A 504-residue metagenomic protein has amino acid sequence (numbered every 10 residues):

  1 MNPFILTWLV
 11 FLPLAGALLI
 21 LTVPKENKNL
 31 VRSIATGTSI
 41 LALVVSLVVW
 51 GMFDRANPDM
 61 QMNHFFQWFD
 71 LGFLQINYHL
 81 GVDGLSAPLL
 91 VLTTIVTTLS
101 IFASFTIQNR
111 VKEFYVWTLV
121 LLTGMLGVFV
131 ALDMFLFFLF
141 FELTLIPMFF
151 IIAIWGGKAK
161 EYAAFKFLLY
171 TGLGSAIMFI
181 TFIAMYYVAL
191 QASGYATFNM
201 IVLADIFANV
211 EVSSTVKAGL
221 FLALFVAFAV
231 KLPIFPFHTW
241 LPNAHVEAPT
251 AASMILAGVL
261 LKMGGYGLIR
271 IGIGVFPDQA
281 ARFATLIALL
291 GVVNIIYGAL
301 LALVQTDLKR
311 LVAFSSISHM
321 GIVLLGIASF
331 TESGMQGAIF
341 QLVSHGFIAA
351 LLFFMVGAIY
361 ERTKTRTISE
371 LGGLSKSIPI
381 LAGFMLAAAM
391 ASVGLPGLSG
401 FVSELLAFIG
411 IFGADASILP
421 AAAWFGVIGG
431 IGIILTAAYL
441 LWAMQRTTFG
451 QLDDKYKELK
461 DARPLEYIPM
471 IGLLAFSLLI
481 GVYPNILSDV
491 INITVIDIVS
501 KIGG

Functional and structural regions predicted by a protein language model:
M1-I5, L19-V116, A196-T197, I201-D205 (+1 more regions): Transmembrane helix-loop-helix hairpins at membrane boundaries of multipass inner-membrane proteins
N2-L12, V82-T93, M134-P147, K217-F228 (+2 more regions): Structural signature of hydrophobic alpha-helical transmembrane segments
T7-T22, T36-V49, L90-S104, L121-L122 (+6 more regions): Central hydrophobic cores of alpha-helical transmembrane segments in multi-pass inner-membrane proteins across all
A17-T22, L47, T98-F102, M125-G127 (+7 more regions): Alpha-helical transmembrane segments of multipass membrane proteins
E26-K28, E113, W117, G124-V212 (+2 more regions): Alpha-helical multi-pass transmembrane bundles of energy-transducing inner-membrane proteins
E26-L41, I107-L121, F135-F138, G156-I177 (+6 more regions): Membrane-interfacial loop-to-helix junctions in multi-pass inner-membrane proteins
F53-N77, A176-H238, L268, G272-L286 (+6 more regions): Juxtamembrane/interfacial segments at transmembrane-helix boundaries in multi-pass membrane proteins
F235, A349-L352, A423-L459: Predominantly late transmembrane helices and immediately cytosolic-facing juxtamembrane segments
